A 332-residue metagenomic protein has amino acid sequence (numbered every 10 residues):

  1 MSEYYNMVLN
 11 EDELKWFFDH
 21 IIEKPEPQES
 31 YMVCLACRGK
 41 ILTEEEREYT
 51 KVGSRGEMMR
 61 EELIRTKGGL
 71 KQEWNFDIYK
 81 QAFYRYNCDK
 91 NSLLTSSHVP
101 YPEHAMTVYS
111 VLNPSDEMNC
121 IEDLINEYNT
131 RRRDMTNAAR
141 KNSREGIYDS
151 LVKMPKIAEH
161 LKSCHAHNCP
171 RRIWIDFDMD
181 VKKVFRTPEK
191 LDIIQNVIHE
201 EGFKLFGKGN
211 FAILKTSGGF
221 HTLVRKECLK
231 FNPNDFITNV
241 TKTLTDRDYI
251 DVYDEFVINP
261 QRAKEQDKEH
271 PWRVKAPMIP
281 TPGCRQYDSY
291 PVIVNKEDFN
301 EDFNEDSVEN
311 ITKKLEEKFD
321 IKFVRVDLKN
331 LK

Functional and structural regions predicted by a protein language model:
M1-T216, E227, K268, V274 (+2 more regions): Signature for HUH/AEP ssDNA processing cores
G219-R225: Catalytic nucleophile-His microenvironment captured as a short glycine-rich beta-strand/loop that brackets
R225-N234: Helix N-cap motif at beta-to-alpha junctions
P233-Y249: Short amphipathic alpha-helices in soluble, non-transmembrane regions that often serve as interface/regulatory elements
R247, D254-K275: Surface-exposed intrinsically disordered loops and tails
